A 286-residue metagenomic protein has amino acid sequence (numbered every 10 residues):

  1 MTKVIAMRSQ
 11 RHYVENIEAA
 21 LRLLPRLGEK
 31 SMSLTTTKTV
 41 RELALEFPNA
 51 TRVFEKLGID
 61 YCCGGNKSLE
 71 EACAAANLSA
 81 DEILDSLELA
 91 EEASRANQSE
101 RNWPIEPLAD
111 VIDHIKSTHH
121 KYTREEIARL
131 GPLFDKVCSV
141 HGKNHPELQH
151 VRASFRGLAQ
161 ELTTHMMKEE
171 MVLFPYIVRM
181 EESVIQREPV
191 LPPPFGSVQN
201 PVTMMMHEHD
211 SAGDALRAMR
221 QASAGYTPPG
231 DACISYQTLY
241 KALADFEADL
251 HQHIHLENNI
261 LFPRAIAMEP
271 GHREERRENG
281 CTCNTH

Functional and structural regions predicted by a protein language model:
Q10-Y13: Low-complexity, intrinsically disordered or signal/transmembrane-proximal segments
I17-H286: Small-residue-biased structural context
